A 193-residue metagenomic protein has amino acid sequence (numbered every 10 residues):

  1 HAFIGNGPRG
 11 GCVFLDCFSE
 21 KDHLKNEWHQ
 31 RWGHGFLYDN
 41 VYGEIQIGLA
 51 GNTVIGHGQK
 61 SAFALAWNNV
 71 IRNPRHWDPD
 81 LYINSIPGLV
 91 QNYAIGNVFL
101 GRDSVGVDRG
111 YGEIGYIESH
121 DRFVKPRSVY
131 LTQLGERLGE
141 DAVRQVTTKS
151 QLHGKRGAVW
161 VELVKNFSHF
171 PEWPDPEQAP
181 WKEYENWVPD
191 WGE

Functional and structural regions predicted by a protein language model:
H1, I47-A50, Y82-V90: Lectin-like carbohydrate-binding module/patch detector with strong preference for beta-trefoil
H1-H23, W32-I45, I55, K60-N73: Right-handed parallel beta-helix
N6, L49-N52, H57, L89 (+8 more regions): Intrinsically disordered, low-complexity regions
R9-D16, L37-Y38, S61-N68, S85 (+3 more regions): All-beta strand scaffolds that present successive hydrophobic residues in beta-strands
D78-P79: Long, low-complexity intrinsically disordered regions enriched in Ser/Thr/Pro/Gly
G115-G192: Long, low-hydrophobicity, solvent-exposed regions enriched in small/turn-prone and acidic residues
